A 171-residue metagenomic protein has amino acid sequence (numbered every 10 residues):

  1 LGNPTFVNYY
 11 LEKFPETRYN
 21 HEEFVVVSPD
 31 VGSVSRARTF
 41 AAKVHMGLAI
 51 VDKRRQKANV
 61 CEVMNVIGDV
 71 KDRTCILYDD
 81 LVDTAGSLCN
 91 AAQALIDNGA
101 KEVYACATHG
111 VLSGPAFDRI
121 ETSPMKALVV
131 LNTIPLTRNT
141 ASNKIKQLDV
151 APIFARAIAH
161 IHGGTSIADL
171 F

Functional and structural regions predicted by a protein language model:
L1-F171: PRPP-associated nucleotide enzymes
